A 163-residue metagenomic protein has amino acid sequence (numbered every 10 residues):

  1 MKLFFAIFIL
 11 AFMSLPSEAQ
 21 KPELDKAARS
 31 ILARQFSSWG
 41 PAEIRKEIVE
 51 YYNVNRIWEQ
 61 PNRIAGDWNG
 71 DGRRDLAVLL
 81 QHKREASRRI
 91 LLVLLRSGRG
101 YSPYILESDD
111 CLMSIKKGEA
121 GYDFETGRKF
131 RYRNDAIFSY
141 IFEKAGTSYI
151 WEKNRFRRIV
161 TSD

Functional and structural regions predicted by a protein language model:
L3-A6, L10, A19-S38, D109-D163: Acidic, small-residue rich beta-repeat scaffolds with periodic aromatic anchors
S14-P16: N-terminal signal peptide c-region/cleavage motif recognized by signal peptidases
E18-N62: Terminal domain-start segments
I64-W68: Calcium-binding motifs, dominated by EF-hand helix-loop-helix domains
D71, D75: Acidic carboxylate motifs that coordinate Ca2+ or other divalent cations, activating on Asp/Glu
E85-V93, A145-Y149: Structural motif
L94-G100: Short edge-strand/loop segments of extracellular domains
